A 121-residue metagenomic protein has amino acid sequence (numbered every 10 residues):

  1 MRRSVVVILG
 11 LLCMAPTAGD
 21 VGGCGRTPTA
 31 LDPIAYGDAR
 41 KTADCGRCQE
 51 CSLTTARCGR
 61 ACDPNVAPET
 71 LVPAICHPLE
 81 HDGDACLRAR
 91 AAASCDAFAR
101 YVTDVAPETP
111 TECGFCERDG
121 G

Functional and structural regions predicted by a protein language model:
M1-G121: Signals and flexible motifs at protein termini associated with secretion
